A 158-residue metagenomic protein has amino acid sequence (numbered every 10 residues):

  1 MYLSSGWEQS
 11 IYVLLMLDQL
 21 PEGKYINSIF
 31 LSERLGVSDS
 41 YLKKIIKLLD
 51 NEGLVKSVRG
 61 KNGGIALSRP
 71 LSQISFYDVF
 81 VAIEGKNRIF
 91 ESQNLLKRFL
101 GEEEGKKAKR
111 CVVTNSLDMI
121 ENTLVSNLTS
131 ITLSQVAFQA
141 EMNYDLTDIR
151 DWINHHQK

Functional and structural regions predicted by a protein language model:
M1-L14: Short alpha-helical segments that sit at the start of domains
I26-G36: A short alpha-helical element within helix-turn-helix/winged-helix DNA-binding domains across DNA-binding proteins
S40: Key DNA-contact positions within bacterial/archaeal DNA-binding proteins
E52-G53: Glycine-centered, phosphate/nucleic-acid-interacting loop/turn motifs that mediate DNA/RNA or nucleotide
K61-S68: Minor-groove-contacting beta-hairpin "wing" of winged helix-turn-helix DNA-binding domains
L71-K97: Conserved segment of winged-helix/HTH DNA-binding domains
S92-K158: C-terminal regulatory/oligomerization modules of transcriptional regulators
